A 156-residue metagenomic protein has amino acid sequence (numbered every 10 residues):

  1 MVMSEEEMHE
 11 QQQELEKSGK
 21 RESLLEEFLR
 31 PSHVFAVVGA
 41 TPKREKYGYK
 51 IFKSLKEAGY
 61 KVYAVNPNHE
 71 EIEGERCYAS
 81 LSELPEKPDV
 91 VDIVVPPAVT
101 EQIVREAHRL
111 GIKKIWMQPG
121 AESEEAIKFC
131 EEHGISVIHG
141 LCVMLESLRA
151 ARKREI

Functional and structural regions predicted by a protein language model:
M1-Q13: Helix-enriched interaction subdomains in cytosolic or periplasmic regions, typified by TIR/SEFIR signaling/NADase cores
T41-E45, Y49-E73: NAD(P)-binding Rossmann-fold cofactor-contacting core
Y60, L110-I115, H133-I135: A short helix->loop->beta-strand "cap" motif at the edges of active sites that frequently abuts
L81, P85-A121: Mid-chain, well-packed structural core segment of small domains
P119-E146: Rossmann-fold NAD(P)-binding glycine/threonine-rich loop
E146-I156: A charged, well-structured terminal subsegment
